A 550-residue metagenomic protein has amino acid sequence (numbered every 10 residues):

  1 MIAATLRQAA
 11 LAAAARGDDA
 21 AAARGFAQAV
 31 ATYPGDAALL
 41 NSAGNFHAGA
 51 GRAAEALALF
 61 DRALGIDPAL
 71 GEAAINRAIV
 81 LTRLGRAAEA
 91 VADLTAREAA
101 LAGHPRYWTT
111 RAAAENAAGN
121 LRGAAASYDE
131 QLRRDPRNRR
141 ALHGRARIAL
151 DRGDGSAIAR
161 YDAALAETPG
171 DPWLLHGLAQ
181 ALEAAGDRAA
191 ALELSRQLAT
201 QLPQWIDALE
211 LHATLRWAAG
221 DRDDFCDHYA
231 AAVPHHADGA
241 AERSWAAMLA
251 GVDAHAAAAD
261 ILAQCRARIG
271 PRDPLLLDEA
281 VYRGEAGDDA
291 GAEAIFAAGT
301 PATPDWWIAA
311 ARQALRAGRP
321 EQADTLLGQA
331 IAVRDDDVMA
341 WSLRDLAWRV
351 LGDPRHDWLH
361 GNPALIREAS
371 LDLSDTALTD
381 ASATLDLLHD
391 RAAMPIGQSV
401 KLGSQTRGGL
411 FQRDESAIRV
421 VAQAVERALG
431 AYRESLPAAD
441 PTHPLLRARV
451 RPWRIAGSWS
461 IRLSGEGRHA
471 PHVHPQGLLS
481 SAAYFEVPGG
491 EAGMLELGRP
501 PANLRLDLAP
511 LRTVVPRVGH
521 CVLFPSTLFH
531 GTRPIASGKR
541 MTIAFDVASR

Functional and structural regions predicted by a protein language model:
Q8, S42, N76, T110 (+7 more regions): Canonical tetratricopeptide repeat
A15, G49, R83, A117 (+7 more regions): Register position in tetratricopeptide repeats
P34, P68, A102, P136 (+6 more regions): Short coil turns that delineate tetratricopeptide repeat
D353-R447: Non-heme Fe(II)/2-oxoglutarate
R419-E426, G430-L523, G531-P534, K539-R550: Catalytic core of non-heme Fe(II) oxygenases with the double-stranded beta-helix
